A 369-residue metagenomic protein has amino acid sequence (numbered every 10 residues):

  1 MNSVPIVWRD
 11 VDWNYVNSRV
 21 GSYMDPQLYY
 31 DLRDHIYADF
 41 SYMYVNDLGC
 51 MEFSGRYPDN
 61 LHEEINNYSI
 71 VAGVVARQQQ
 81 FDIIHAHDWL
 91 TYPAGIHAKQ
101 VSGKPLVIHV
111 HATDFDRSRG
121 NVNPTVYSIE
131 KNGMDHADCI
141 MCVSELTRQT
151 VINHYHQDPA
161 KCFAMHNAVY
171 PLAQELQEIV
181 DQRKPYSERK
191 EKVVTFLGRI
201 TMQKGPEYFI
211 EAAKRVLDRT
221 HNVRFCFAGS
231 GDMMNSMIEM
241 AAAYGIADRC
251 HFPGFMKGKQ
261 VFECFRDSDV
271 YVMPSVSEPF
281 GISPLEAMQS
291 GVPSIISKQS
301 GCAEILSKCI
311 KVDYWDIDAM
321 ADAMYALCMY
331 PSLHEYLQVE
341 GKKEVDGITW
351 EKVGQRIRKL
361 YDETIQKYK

Functional and structural regions predicted by a protein language model:
M1-A76: A conserved catalytic-core segment of Leloir-type glycosyltransferases
L146, A168: Carbohydrate-associated surface elements
Y186-A213, Q338: Conserved donor-binding/catalytic core segment of Leloir-type glycosyltransferases
I238-M256: Nucleotide-activated donor-binding/catalytic signature segment of Leloir-type glycosyltransferases, i.e., the conserved
F255-M256, E263-S268: Short alpha-helical donor nucleotide-sugar binding micro-motif in glycosyltransferases
V276: Aromatic "clamp/platform" in nucleotide-sugar-dependent glycosyltransferases that forms part of the donor/acceptor
P293-I296: Short hydrophobic beta-strand element within catalytic cores of glycosyltransferases and related nucleotide-activated
C309-D318, A326-P331: Conserved acidic donor-binding segment of nucleotide-sugar-dependent glycosyltransferases
